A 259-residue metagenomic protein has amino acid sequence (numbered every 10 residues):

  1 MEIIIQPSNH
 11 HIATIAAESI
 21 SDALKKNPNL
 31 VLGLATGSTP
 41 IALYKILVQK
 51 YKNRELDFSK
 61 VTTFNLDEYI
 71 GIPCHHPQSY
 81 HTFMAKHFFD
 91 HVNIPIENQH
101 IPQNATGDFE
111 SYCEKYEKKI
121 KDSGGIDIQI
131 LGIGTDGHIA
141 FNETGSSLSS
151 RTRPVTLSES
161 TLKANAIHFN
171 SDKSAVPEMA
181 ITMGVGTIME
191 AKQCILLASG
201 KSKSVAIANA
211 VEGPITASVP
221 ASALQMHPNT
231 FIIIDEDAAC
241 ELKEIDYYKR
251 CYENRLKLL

Functional and structural regions predicted by a protein language model:
M1-L32: N-terminal glycine-/serine-/threonine-rich phosphate-binding loop
K26-K52: Glycine-rich N-terminal segment of FAD-binding domains in flavoprotein oxidoreductases, spanning the beta-loop-helix
G33-G37, N65, P102-Q103, I130-I133 (+2 more regions): Short beta-strand segments
I46-D57, Y80-T82, T144-R153, G213: A glycine- and small-aliphatic-rich helix-loop capping segment at beta-alpha/alpha-beta transitions that lines
L56-Q129, D246, C251-L259: Ligand-binding beta-strand-loop-alpha-helix segment within the catalytic cores of soluble metabolic enzymes
G124-S150: Glycine-rich phosphate-binding loop
A140-V185: Class I SAM-dependent methyltransferase SAM-binding "motif I" and its flanking Rossmann-like core
G186, E190-L259: ATP/nucleoside-binding phosphotransfer catalytic cores, i.e., glycine-rich phosphate-binding loops
